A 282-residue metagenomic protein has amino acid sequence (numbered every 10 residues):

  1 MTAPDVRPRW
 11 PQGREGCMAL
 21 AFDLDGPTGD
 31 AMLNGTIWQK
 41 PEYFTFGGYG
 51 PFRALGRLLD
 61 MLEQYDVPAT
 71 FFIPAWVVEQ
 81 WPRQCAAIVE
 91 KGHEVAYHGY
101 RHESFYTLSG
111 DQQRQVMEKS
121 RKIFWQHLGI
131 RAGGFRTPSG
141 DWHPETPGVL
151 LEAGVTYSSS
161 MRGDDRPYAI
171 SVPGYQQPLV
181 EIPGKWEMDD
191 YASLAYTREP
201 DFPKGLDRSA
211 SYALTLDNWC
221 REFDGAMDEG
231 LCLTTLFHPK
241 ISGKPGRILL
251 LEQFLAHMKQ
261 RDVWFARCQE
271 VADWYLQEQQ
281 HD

Functional and structural regions predicted by a protein language model:
M1-G134, S139-E187, A213-T235, G243-D282: Catalytic alpha-helical scaffold of carbohydrate-active enzymes acting on polysaccharides/glycoconjugates
A132, R198-S211, P239-K240: Surface-exposed cleft-lining segments at the edges of enzyme active sites
E181-L206: Glycine-rich, positively charged active-site loop/lid region within alpha/beta enzyme cores that binds and organizes
